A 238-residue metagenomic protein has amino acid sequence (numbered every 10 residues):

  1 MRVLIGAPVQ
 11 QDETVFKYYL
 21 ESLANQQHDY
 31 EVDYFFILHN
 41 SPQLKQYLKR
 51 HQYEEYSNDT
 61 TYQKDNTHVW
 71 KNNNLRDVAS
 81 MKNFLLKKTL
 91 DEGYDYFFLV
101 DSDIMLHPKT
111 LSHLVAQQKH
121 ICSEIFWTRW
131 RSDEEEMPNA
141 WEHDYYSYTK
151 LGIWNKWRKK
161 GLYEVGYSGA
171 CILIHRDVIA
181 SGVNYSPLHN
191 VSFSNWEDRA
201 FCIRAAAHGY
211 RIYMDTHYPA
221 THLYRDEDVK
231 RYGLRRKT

Functional and structural regions predicted by a protein language model:
R2, A7-E21, N40: Active-site beta-to-alpha loop of glycosyltransferases that engages the nucleotide-sugar donor
R2-L4, D33, A200: Cell-envelope/extracellular polymer assembly enzymes that use nucleotide-activated donors
Y18-V32: Short, acidic, metal-binding catalytic loop of nucleotide-sugar glycosyltransferases
E31-S41, S57-N58: Short beta-strand/loop segment that forms part of the nucleotide-sugar
Q43-Y94: Active-site-proximal specificity loops/subdomain of glycosyltransferases
G93-M105: Short beta-strand-to-loop acidic/aromatic patch adjacent to the donor-nucleotide binding site
H107-L188: Conserved catalytic core of nucleotide-sugar-dependent glycosyltransferases
K160-C171, R176-T238: C-terminal catalytic/acceptor-binding lobe
